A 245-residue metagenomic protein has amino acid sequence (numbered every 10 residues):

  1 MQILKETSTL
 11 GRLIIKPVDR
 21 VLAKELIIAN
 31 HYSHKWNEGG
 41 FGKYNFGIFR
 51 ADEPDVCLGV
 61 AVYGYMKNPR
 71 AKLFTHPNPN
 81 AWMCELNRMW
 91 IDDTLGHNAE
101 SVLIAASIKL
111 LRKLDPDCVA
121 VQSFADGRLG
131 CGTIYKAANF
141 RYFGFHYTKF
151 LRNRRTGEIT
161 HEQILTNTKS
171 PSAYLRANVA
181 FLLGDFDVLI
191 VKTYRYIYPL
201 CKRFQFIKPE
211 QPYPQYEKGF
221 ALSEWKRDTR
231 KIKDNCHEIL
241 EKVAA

Functional and structural regions predicted by a protein language model:
Q2-F41: Short amphipathic alpha-helix that is part of the acyltransferase structural core
P17, G64-F186: Acyl-donor binding region in acyl/amide transferases
V18, N30, F49-A51, G64 (+2 more regions): Structured loops at beta-to-helix junctions and adjacent beta-edge loops in soluble globular domains
I27, G42-Y65: Conserved beta-hairpin
K43, V191-Y196: Short hydrophobic/aromatic beta-strand or adjacent loop that forms the aromatic wall/cage of a ligand/substrate-binding
N167-S170, D187, C201-E210, I232 (+1 more regions): Hydrophobic helices that insert into or interface with lipid environments
V179-A180, D187-V191, I207, P212-Y213 (+1 more regions): Acidic/histidine-enriched, glycine/proline-rich intrinsically disordered or flexible terminal extensions
K208-A245: Short, cationic low-complexity segments
